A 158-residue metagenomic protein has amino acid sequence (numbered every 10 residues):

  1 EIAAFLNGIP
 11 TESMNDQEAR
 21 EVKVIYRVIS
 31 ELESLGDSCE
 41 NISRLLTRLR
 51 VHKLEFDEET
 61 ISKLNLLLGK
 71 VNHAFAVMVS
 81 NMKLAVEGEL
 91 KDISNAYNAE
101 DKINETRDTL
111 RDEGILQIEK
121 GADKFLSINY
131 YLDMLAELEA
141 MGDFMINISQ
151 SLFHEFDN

Functional and structural regions predicted by a protein language model:
E1-N158: Cytosolic, long alpha-helical scaffolding segments
